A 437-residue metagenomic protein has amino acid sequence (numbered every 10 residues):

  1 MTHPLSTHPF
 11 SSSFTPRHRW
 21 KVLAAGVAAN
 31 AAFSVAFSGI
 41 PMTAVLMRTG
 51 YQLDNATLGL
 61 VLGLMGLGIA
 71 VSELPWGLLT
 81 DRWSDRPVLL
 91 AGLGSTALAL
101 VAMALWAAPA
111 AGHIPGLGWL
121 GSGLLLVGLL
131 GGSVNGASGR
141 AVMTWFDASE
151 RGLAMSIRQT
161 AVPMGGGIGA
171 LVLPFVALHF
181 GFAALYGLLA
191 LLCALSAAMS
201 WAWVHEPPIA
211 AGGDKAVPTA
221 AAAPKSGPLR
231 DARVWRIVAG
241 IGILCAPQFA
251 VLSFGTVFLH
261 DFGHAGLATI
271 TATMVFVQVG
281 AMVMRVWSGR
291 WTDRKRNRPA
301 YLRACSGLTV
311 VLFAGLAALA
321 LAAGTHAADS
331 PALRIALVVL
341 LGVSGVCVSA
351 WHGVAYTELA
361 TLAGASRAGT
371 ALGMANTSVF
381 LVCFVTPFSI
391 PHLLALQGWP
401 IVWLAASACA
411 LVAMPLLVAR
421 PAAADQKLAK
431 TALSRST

Functional and structural regions predicted by a protein language model:
H8-P16, P207-V238: Juxtamembrane intracellular "pre-TM" segments in multi-pass secondary transporters
I40-P41, R233-Q278, H352: Extracytoplasmic gate region of multi-pass secondary transporters
V71-A111: Conserved MFS/SLC helix-loop-helix module at the cytosolic interface between two early adjacent transmembrane helices
S72-S84, M284-N297, L394: Helix-to-loop junctions at the C-terminal end of transmembrane segments in multipass secondary transporters
R82-L93, D293-G307: Cytoplasmic membrane-interface "Motif A"-like loop-to-helix N-cap segments of 12-TM Major Facilitator Superfamily
G94-H113, L308-D329: C-terminal ends and interior cores of transmembrane alpha-helices in multi-pass membrane transporters/permeases
G123-A161: Cytoplasmic helix-loop-helix junction between adjacent transmembrane helices in 12-TM secondary transporters
R158-H205: Helix-loop-helix hairpin linking two adjacent transmembrane segments in secondary transporters
